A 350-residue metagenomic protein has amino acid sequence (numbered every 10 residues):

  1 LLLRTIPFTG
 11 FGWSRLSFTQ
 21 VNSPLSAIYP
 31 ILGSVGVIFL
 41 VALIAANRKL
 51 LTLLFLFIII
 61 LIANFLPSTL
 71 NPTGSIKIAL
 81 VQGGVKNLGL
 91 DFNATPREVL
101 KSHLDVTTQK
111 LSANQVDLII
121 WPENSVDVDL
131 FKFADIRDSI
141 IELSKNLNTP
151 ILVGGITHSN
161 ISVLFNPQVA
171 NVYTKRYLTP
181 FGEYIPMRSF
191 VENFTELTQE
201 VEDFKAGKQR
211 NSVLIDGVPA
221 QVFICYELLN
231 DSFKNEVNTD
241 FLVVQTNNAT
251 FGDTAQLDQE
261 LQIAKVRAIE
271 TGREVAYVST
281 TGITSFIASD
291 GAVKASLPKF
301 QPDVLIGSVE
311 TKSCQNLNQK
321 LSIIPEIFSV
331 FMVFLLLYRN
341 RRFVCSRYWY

Functional and structural regions predicted by a protein language model:
L1-T69, Q245, D253, A264-R267 (+4 more regions): Membrane-embedded alpha-helical bundles of multi-pass enzymes that act on lipidic or dolichyl-linked glycan substrates
T69-K320: Soluble catalytic domains of enzymes that build or remodel membrane lipids, polysaccharides, and related
